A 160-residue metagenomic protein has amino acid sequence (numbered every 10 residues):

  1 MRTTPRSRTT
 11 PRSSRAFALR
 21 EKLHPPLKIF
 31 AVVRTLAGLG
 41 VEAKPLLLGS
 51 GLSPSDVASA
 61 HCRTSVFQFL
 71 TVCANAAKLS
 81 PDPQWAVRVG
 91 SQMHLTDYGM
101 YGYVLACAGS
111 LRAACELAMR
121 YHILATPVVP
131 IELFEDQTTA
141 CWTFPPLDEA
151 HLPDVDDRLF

Functional and structural regions predicted by a protein language model:
M1-P145, D154-V155, L159: N-terminal low-complexity or simple alpha-helical regulatory segments that function as activation/interaction modules
